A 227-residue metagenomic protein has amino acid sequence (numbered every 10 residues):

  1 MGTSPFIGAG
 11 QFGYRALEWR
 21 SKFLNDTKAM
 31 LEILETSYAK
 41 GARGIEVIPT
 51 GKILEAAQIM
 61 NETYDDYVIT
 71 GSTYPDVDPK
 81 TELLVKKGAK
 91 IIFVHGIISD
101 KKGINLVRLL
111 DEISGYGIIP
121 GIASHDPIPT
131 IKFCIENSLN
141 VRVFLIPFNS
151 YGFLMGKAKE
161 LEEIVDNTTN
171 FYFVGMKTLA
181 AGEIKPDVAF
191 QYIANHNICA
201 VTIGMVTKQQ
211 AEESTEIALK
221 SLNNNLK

Functional and structural regions predicted by a protein language model:
G2-V47, G51-E55, I59, A189-Y192: N-terminal binding-site loop/beta-alpha segment at the start of enzyme catalytic domains that lines or forms
T3-A16, T81-S99, S138-I146: Long, low-complexity, intrinsically disordered polar/charged segments
Q11-K28, I69-D76, S99, L179-I184: Active-site mouth loops of central-metabolism enzymes
L31-E32, Y38-A39, I48-S72, D76-K87 (+1 more regions): N-terminal active-site wall of soluble small-molecule enzyme domains
A39-A42, A89, L139-V141, I198: A structural motif
K40, T63-D65, Y116, T168-T169: Helix C-cap/helix->beta junction micro-motif
G41-I45, I69, I118-P120, C199-A200: Short active-site oxyanion
P75-P79, H95-K227: Beta/alpha (TIM)-barrel catalytic core signal, keyed to glycine-rich beta->alpha loops juxtaposed to Asp/Glu that bind
